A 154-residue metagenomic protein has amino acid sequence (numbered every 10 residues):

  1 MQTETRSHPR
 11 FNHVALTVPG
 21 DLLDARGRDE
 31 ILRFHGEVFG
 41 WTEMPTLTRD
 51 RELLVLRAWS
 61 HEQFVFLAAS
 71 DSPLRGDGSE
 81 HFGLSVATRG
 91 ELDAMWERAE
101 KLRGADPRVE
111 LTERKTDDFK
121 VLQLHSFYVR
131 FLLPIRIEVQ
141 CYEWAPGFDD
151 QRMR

Functional and structural regions predicted by a protein language model:
M1-H13, L102-R154: Vicinal oxygen chelate
T3-H13, D21, L54-R57, A69: Conserved N-terminal glycine/acidic-rich loop preference
N12-D24, L74-E100, H125-R130: Vicinal oxygen chelate
L16-Q63: Core segments of cupin and vicinal oxygen chelate
G20-L22, E62, T88-G90, I135 (+1 more regions): Residues that cap or initiate secondary-structure elements
E37-G40, E97-K101: Short, intrinsically disordered, mixed-charge
M44, T48-A87, E91, R152-R154: A short, hydrophobic/aromatic-rich structural module that often spans a beta strand with its adjoining loop
